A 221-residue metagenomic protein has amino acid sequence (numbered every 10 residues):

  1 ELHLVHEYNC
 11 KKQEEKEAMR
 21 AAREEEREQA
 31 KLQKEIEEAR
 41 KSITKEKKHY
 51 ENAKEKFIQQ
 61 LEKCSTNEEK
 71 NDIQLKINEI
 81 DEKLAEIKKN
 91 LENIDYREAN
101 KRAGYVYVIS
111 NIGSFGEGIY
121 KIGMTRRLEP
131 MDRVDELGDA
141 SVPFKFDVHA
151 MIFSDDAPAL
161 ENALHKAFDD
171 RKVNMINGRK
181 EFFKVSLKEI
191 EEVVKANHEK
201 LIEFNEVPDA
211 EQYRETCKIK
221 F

Functional and structural regions predicted by a protein language model:
E1-F221: Non-catalytic accessory segments flanking enzymatic or RNA/DNA-binding domains
